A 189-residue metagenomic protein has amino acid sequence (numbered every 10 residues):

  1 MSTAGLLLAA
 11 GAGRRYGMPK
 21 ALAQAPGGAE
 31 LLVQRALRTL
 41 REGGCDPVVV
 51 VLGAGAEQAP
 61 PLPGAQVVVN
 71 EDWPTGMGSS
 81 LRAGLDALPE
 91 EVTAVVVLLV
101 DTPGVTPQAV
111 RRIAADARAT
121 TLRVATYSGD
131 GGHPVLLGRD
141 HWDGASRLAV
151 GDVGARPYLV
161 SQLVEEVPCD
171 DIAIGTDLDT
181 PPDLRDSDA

Functional and structural regions predicted by a protein language model:
M1, R147-A189: Conserved alpha/beta core of the MobA/IspD/sugar-nucleotide pyrophosphorylase nucleotidyltransferase superfamily
S2-G131, R139, L163-C169: Nucleotide and nucleotide-moiety/phosphate-recognizing core
R15-M18, G144-A145, G175: A short acidic, helix-capping loop that chelates divalent metal ions and anchors anionic groups
D86, H141, A145-S146, V153: Hydrophobic, well-ordered secondary-structure segments that either form specific early membrane-associated helices used
T102, H133-L136, R147, G175-T176: A residue-level structural signature of the nucleotidyltransferase/glycosyltransferase Rossmann-like core
G132-G144, P181: Conserved nucleotide-sugar donor-binding and metal-coordinating catalytic region shared by glycosyltransferases
